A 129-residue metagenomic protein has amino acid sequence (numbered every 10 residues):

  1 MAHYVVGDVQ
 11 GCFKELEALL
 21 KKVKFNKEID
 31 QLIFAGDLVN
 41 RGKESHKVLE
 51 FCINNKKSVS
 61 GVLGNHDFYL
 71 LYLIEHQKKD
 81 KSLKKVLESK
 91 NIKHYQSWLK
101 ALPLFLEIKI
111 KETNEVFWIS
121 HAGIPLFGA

Functional and structural regions predicted by a protein language model:
M1-F51: N-terminal active-site segment of His-dependent metallophosphoesterases
H46-A129: Active-site neighborhood of divalent metal-dependent phosphoester bond hydrolases
